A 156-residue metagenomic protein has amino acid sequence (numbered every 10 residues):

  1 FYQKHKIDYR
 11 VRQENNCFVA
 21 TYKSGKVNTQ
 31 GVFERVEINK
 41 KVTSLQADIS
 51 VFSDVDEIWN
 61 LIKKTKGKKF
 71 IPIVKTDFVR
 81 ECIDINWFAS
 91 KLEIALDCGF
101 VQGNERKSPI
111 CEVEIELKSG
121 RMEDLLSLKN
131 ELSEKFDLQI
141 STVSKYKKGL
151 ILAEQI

Functional and structural regions predicted by a protein language model:
F1-I156: Phosphate-end processing signature that detects enzymes handling 5′-triphosphorylated RNA and polyphosphate
